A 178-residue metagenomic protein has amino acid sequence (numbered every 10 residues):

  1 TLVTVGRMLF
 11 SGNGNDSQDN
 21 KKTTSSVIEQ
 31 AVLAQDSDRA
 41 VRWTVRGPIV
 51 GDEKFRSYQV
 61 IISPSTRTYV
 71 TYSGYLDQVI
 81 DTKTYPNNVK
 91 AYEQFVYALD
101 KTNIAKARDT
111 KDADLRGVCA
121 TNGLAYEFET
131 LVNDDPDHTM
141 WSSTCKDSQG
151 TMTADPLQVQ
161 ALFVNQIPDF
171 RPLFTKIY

Functional and structural regions predicted by a protein language model:
L2-V50, D112-Y178: Short, well-ordered, aromatic-rich surface patches in folded extracellular/luminal domains
E29-K90: Extracytoplasmic/periplasmic/luminal assembly and interaction segments in envelope/secretory/respiratory proteins
Q59-I61, I80, N87, N103 (+3 more regions): Generic alpha-helical propensity signal that fires on short helical segments and nearby coil/disordered stretches
S63-S65, K83-T84, A107-D109, G150-T153: Short, surface-exposed linear patches
V70-Y72, Y97-L99, A113, L157-V159: Short, surface-exposed, polar/charged, turn-prone segments marking secondary-structure boundaries
S73-Y75, L99, V132-D134: A mature extracytoplasmic/lumenal domain signature
Q78-T110: Long, charged/polar, surface-exposed segments that mediate recognition or autoinhibition
